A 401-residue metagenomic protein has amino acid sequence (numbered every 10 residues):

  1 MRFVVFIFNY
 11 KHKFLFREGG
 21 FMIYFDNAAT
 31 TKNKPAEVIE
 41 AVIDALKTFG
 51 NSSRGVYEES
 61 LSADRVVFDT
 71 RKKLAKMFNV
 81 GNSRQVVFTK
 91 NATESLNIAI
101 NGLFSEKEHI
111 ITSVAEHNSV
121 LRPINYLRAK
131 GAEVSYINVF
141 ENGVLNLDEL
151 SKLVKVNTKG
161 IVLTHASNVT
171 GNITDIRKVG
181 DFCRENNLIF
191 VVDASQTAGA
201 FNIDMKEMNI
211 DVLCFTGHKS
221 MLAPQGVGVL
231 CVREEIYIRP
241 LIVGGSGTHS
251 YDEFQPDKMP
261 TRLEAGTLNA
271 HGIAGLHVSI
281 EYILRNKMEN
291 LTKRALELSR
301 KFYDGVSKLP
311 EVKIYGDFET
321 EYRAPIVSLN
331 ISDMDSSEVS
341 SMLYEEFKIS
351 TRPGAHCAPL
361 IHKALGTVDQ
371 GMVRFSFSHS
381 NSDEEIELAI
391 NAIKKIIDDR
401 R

Functional and structural regions predicted by a protein language model:
V4-R401: Pyridoxal 5′-phosphate
